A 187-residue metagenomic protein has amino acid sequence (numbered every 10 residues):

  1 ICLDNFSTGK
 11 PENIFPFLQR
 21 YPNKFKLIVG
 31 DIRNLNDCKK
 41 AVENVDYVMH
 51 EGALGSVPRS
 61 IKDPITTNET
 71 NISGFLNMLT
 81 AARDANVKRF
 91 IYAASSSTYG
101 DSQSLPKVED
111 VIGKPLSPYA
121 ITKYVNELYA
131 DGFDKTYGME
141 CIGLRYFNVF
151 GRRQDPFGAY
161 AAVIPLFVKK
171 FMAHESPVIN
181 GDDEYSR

Functional and structural regions predicted by a protein language model:
I1-V149, F171: N-terminal Rossmann-like NAD(P)+-binding domain of SDR-like oxidoreductases, especially those catalyzing
S60, D110-V111, C141-P156, V163-R187: A conserved pocket-lining segment of Rossmann-fold NAD(P)-dependent short-chain dehydrogenase/reductase
T67-T70, R153-A159: Short flexible/disordered coil segments
